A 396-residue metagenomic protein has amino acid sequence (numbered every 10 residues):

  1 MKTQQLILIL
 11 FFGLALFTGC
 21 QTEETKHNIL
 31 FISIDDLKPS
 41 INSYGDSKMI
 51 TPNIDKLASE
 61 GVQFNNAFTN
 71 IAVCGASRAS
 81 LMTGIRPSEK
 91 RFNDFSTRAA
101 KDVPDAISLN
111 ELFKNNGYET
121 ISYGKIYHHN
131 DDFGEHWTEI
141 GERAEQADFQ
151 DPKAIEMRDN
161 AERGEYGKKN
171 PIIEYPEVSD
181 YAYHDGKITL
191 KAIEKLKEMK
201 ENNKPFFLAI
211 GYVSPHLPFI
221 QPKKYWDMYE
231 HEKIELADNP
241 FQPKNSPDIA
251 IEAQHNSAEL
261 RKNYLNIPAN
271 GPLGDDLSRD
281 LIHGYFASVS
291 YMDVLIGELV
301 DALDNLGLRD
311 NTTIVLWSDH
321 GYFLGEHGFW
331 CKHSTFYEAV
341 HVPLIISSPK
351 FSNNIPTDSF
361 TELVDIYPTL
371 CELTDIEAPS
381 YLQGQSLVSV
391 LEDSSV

Functional and structural regions predicted by a protein language model:
K2-I7, F11, C20-V396: Formylglycine-dependent sulfatase
